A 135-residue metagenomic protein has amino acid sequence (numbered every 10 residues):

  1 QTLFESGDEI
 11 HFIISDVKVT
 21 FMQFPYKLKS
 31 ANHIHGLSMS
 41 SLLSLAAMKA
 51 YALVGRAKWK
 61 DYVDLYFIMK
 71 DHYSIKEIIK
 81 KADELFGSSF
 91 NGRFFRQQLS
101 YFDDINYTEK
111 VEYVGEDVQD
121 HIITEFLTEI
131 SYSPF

Functional and structural regions predicted by a protein language model:
Q1-F135: Compositionally biased terminal segments of proteins
